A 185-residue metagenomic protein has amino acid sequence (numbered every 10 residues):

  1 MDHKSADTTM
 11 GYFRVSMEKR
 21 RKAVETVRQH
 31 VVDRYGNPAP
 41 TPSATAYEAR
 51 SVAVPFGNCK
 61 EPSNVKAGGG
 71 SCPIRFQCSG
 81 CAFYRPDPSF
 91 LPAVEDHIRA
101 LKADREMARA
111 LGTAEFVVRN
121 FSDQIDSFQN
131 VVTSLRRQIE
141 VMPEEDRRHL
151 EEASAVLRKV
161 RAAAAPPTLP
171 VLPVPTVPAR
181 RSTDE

Functional and structural regions predicted by a protein language model:
D2-S5, F13-E185: Acidic, low-complexity interaction regions
